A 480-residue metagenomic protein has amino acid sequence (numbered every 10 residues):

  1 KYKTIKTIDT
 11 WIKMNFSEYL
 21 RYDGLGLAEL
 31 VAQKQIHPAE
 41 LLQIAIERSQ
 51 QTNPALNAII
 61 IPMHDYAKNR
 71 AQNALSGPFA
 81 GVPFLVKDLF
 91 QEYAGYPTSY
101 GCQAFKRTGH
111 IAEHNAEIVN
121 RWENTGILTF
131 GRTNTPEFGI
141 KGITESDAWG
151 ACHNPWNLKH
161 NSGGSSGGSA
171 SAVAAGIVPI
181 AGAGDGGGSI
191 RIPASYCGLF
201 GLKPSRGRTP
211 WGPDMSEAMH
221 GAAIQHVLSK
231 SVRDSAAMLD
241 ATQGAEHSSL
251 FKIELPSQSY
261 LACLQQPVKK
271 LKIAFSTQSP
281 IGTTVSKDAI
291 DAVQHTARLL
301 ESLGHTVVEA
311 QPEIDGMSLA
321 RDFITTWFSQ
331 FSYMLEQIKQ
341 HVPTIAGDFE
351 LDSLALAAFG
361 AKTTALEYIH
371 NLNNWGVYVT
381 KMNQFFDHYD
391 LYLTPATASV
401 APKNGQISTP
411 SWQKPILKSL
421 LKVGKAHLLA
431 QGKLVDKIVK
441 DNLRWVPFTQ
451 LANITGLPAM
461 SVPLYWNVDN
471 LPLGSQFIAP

Functional and structural regions predicted by a protein language model:
Y2-D65, S302-L303, D469: An N-terminal boundary/leader segment
Q35-L42, Q72, K287-Q311, L335-T344 (+1 more regions): Acyltransferase
A67-D147: Acidic/His- and Gly-rich active-site-bordering loop/insert found across diverse amide/peptide-bond hydrolases
F79-F105, A262-S276, S329-N383, A396-D436 (+2 more regions): Short helix-loop capping/hinge segments that flank enzyme active sites or metal/cofactor-binding pockets
H114-E246, P458-Y465, L471-G474: Short glycine/serine-rich loop segments
K203-T296, I314, Q337: A short helix-breaking turn/cap at a secondary-structure junction
G432-A459: Alpha-helix-centered segments that form part of catalytic cores
